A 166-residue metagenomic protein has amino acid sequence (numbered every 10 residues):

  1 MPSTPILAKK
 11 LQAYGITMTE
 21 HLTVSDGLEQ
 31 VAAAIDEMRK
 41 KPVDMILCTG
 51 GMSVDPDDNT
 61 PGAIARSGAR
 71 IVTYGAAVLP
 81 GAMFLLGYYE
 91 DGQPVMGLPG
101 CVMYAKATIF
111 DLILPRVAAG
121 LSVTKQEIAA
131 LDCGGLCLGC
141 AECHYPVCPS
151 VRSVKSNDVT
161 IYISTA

Functional and structural regions predicted by a protein language model:
M1-D26, Q30-A32: Glycine-rich phosphate/diphosphate-binding loop of Rossmann-like nucleotide-binding domains
P2-A8, D36-E37, G62-R66, D111-R116: Short, solvent-exposed amphipathic alpha-helical segments in soluble enzyme and RNA/protein-processing domains
Y14-G15, V43, D91-P94: Short acidic (Asp/Glu) and glycine-rich catalytic loops that position anionic groups and cofactors
T19-L22, L47-C48, G97: Short catalytic-loop micro-motif centered on adjacent basic/acidic residues
V24-G27, S53, V102-M103: Short beta->alpha junction loops/turns
Q30, P56, A105-K106: Secondary-structure boundary/capping motif
A33-M83: Glycine-rich phosphate-binding loop
S67-A166: Flexible glycine/proline-rich
